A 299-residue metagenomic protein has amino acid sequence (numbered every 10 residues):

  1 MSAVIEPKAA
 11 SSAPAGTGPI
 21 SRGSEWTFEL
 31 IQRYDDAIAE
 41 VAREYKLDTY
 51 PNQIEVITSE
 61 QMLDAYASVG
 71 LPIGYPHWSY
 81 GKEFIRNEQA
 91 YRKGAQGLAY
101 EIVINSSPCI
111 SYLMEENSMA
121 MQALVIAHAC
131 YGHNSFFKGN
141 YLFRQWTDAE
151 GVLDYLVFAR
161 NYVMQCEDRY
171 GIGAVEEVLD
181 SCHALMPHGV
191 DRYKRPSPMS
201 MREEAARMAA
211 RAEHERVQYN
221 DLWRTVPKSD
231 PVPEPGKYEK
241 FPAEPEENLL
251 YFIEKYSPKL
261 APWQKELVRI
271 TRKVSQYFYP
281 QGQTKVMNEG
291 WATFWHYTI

Functional and structural regions predicted by a protein language model:
I5-A9, P14, G18, E29-C109 (+3 more regions): Auxiliary, metal-adjacent structural segments of Zn-dependent hydrolase domains
L30, Y34, A123, T284 (+1 more regions): Hydrophobic (often cysteine-bearing) scaffold residues that line and stabilize catalytic clefts of nucleotide/cofactor
P108-V125, P280-T284: Short pre-active-site segment immediately N-terminal to the catalytic Zn-binding motif
N117-L142: Amphipathic alpha-helical packing elements
V125-A127, G132, M287-I299: An active-site-proximal "capping" alpha-helix that borders the catalytic cofactor pocket
F136-R207, A292-I299: Post-HExxH zinc-binding segment in Zn-dependent metallohydrolases
Q145-Y155, E239-P242, Y277-W291: Active-site metal-coordination segments of metallo-dependent hydrolases
E254-Q276: A short mid-domain helix/strand-loop element embedded in enzyme catalytic domains that forms or borders the active-site
